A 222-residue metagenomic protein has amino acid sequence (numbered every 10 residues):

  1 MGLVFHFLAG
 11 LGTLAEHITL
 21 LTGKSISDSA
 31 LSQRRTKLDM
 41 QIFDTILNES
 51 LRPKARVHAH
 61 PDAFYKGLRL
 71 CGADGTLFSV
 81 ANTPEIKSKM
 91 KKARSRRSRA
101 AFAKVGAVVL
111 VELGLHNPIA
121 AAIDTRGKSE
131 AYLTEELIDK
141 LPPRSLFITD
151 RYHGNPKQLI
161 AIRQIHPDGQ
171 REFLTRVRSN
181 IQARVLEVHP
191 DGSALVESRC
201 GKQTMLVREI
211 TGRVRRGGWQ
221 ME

Functional and structural regions predicted by a protein language model:
M1-L11, H17, S25-I26, A30-L38 (+5 more regions): Single, function-defining residue in the core of a domain
T22: Short edge-strand/loop segments of extracellular domains
V57: Glycine/small-residue-rich loop that forms an oxyanion/phosphate-binding "nest" at active or ligand-binding sites
